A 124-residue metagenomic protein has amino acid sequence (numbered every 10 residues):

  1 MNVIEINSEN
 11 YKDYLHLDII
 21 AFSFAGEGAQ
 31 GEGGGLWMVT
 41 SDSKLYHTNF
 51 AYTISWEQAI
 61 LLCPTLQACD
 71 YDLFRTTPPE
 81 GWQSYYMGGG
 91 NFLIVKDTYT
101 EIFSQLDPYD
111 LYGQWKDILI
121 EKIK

Functional and structural regions predicted by a protein language model:
M1-N2, E9, E121-K124: Short intrinsically disordered terminal tails
I4, S55-L61, E101-Q105: Surface-exposed loop/turn elements that mediate protein-protein interactions on large endomembrane-trafficking
D13-A29, P64-Y86, D97-T100, E121-K124: Beta-propeller blade-edge signature
G33-G34, K44-H47, T100-F103: Structural motif
G34-D42, G90-K96: Short beta-strand motif characteristic of blades in beta-propeller domains
N49-T53: A short, exposed loop/beta-hairpin motif centered on an aromatic-Gly-Thr core
I54-P64, Y109-I118: Short, surface-exposed linear segments at secondary-structure transitions and domain or protein termini
F92, E101-G113, L119: Low-complexity intrinsically disordered segments
